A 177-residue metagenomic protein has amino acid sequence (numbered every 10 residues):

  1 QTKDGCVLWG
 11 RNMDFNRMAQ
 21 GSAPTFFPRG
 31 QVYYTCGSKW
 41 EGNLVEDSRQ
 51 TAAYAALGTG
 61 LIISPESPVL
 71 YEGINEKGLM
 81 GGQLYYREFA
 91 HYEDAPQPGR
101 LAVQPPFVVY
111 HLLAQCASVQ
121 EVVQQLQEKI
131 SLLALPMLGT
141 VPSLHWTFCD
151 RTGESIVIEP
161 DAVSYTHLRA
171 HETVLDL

Functional and structural regions predicted by a protein language model:
Q1-R100, L133: A contiguous strand-loop segment
D4-C6, H145, V174: A generic structural signal for beta-strand entry/edge sites
M13, Y85-R87, L126, T152 (+1 more regions): A mature extracytoplasmic/lumenal domain signature
G37-E41, D94-I130: Compact, glycine/acidic-enriched structural inserts
G73, H111-L112, V157: Residue-level preference for alpha-helix termini and adjacent loops
I74-E76, Q104, V141: Short, solvent-exposed loop/turn segments at the edges of secondary structure
L135-R169: Loop-centered beta-sheet repeat module
H167, E172-L177: Single conserved hydrophobic/aromatic residue that forms the stacking wall/gate of nucleotide- or nucleobase-binding
